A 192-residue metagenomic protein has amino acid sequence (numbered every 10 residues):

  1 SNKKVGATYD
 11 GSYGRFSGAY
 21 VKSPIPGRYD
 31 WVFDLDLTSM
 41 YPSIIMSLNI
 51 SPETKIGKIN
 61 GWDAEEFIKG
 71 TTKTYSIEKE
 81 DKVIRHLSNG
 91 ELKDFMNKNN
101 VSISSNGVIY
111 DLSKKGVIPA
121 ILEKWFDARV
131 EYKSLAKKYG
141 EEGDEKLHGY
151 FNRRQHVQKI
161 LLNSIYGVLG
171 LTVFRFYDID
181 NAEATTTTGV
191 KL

Functional and structural regions predicted by a protein language model:
S1-L192: Conserved acidic
